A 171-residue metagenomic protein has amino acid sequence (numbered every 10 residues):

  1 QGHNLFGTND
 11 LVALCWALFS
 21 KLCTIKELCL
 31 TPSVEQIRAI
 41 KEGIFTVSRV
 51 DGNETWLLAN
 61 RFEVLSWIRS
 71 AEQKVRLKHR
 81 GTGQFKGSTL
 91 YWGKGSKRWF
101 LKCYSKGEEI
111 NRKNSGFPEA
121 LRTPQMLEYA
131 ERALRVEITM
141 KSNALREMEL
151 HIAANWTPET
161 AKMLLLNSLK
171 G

Functional and structural regions predicted by a protein language model:
Q1-G171: Structured, helix-rich domain cores that form ligand/interaction pockets
